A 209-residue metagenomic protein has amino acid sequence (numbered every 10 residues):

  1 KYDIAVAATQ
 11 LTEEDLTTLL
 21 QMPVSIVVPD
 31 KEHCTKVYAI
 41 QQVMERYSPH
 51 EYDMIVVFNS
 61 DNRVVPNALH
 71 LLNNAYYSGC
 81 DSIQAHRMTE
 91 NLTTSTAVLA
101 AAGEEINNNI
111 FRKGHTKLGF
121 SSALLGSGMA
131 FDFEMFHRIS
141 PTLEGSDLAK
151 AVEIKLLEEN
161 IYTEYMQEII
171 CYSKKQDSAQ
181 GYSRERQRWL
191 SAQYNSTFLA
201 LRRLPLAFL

Functional and structural regions predicted by a protein language model:
Y2-V28: Acidic donor-binding segment of Leloir-type glycosyltransferases
V28-A39, P49, L71-E144, Q187-F198: Long helical/loop segments within the catalytic core of UDP-sugar-dependent glycosyltransferases, especially the large
K31, Y52, N59-N62: Short acidic donor-binding/metal-coordinating loop in glycosyltransferase active sites
Q41-M54: Active-site nucleotide-sugar/metal-binding loop of Leloir-type enzymes
N59-N74: Acidic donor-binding/catalytic loop of UDP-sugar-dependent glycosyltransferases, especially processive GT2
L118-G119, K174-L209: Basic/Trp-rich segment in TM-proximal cytosolic loops or flexible interdomain/linker regions
H137-E153, I170-C171, D177: Donor nucleotide-sugar recognition loop
E153-C171: Catalytic donor-sugar/metal-binding loop of nucleotide-sugar-dependent glycosyltransferases
